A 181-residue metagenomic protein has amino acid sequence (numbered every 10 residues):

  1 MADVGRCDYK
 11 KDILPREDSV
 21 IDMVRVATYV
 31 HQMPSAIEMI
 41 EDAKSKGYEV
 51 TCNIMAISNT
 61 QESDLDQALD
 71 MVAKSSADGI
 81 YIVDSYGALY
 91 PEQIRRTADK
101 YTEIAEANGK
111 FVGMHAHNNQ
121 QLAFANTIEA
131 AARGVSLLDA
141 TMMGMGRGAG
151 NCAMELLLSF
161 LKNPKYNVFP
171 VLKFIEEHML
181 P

Functional and structural regions predicted by a protein language model:
M1-P181: Catalytic cores and adjacent flexible loops of soluble metabolic enzymes that perform enolate/carbanion chemistry on
